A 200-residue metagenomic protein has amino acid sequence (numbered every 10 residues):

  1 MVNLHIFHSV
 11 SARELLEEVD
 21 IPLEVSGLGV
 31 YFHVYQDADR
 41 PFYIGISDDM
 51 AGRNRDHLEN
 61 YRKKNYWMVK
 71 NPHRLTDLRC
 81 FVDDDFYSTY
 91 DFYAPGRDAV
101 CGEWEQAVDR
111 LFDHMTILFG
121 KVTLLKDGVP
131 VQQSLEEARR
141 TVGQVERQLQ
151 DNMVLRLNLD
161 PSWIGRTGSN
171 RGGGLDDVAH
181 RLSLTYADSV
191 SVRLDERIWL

Functional and structural regions predicted by a protein language model:
M1-F42, D48-L200: Boundary/linker segments flanking structured domains
